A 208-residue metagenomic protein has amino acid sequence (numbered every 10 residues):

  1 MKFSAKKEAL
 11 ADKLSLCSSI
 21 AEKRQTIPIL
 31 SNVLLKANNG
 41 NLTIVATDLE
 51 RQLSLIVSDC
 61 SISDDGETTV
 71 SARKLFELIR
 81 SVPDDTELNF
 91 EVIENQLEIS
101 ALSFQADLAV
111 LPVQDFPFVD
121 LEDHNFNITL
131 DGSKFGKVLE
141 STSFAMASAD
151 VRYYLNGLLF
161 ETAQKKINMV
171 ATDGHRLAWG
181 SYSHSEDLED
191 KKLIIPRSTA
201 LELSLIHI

Functional and structural regions predicted by a protein language model:
M1-I206: Structural preference for solvent-exposed beta-strand-turn elements and adjacent flexible terminal/loop segments within
